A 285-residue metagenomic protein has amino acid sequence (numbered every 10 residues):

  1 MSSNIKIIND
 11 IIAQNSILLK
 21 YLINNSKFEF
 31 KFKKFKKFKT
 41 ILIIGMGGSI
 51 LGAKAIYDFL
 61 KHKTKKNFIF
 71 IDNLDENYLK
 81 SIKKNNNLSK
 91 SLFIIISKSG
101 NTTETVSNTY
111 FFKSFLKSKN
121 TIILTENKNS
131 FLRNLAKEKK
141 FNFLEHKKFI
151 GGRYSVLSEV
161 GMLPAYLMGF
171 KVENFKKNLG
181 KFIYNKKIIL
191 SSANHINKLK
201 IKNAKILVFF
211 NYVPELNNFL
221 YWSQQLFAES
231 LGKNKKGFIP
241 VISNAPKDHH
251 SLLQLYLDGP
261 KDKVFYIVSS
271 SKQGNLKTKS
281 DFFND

Functional and structural regions predicted by a protein language model:
M1-F32, F282-N284: Extended, charge-enriched "interface" segments that sit outside catalytic cores
I11, V268-S271: Short beta-strand element of the conserved SAM-dependent methyltransferase core
Q14-N15, K63, K119, K202: Low-complexity, intrinsically disordered/propeptide-like segments
N25-I50, N203-V213: A short, flexible N-terminal coil/short beta segment enriched in small residues
E29-K31, N120-Y266, G274: Active-site phosphate/pyrophosphate-binding segments
F30, L74-N85, S191-N197, S269: Short, charged beta->alpha transition segments
K36-K186: Glycine-rich phosphate-binding loops that contact phosphosugars or nucleotide phosphates
G274-D285: Acidic, Ser/Thr-rich peripheral helices and adjacent loops at domain boundaries
